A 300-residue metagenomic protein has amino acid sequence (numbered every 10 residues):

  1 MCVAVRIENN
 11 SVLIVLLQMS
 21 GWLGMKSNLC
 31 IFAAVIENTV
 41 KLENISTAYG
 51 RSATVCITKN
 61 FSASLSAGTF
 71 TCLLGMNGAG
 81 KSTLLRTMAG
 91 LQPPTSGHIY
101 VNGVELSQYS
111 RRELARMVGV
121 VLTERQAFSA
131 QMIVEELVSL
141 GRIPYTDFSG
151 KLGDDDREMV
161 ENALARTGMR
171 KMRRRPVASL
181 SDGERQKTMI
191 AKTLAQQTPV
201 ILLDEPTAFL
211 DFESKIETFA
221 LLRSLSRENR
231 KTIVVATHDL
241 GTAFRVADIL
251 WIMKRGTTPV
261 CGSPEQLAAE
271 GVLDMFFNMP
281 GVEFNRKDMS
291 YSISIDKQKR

Functional and structural regions predicted by a protein language model:
V40, C56-N60: Conserved structural motif at the start of ABC-family nucleotide-binding domains
L74-M76: The feature captures the beta-strand-to-loop junction immediately N-terminal to the Walker
A89: Helix-to-loop junction immediately C-terminal to a conserved catalytic motif
G97-E105, L114: Conserved ABC transporter NBD signature motif
I201-D204: Catalytic Walker B motif of ABC-type/P-loop ATPase nucleotide-binding domains
T237-H238: H-loop/switch region of ABC-family ATPase nucleotide-binding domains
F277-R300: ABC ATPase nucleotide-binding domains
